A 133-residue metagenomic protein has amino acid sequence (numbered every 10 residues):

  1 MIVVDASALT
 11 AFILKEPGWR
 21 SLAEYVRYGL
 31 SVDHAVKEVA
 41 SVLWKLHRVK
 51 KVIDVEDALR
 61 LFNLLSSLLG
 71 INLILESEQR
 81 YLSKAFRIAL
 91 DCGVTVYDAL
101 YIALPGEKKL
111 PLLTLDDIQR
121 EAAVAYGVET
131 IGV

Functional and structural regions predicted by a protein language model:
M1, V32, I102-V133: Acidic, PIN/NYN-like endoribonuclease modules and their adjacent C-terminal/linker elements
M1-V36, K51-R60: Short, well-structured N-terminal submotif of metal-dependent ribonuclease cores
A8, A40-S41, Y101, Q119: Hydrophobic side chains within alpha-helical segments
E16, Y25, V42, I88 (+1 more regions): Residue-level signal for well-ordered alpha-helical positions
S21, E38, K84, E121-A123: Phosphate- and divalent-cation-binding pockets in alpha/beta enzyme and binding domains that engage nucleotide-derived
H34-V36, A40-K84: Active-site-proximal, substrate-binding regions of enzyme catalytic domains and RNA-binding/basic surfaces
G70-I118: Active-site neighborhoods of divalent-metal-dependent phosphate/nucleic-acid chemistry enzymes
